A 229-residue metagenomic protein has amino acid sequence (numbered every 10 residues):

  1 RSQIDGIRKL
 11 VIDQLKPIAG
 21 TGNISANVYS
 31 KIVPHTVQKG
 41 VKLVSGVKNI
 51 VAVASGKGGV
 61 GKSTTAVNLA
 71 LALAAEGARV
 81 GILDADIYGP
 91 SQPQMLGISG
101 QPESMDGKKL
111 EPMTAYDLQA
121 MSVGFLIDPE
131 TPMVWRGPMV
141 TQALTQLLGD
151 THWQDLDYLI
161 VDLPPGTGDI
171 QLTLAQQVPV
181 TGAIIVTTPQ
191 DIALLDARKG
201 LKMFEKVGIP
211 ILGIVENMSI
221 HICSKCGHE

Functional and structural regions predicted by a protein language model:
R1-A54: Extreme N-terminal, non-catalytic leader segments that precede Walker-type/kinase nucleotide-binding cores
D5-R8, V41-K42, D157-Y158, P164-E229: Conserved catalytic-core segment of NTP-binding enzymes
I24, R79-V80, I211-L212: Hydrophobic anchor at the start of a short beta-strand that flanks the dinucleotide cofactor-binding loop
V47, G58, D84, Q92 (+5 more regions): Residue-level signature of catalytic and energy-coupling elements of molecular machines, predominantly ATP/GTP-dependent
I50-D86, L201: Walker A/P-loop phosphate-binding motif and the immediately C-terminal alpha-helix
G59-N68, P90-P93, L163-Q171, A193-D196: Short glycine/serine/threonine-rich phosphate/pyrophosphate-binding segments that cradle anionic phosphate groups
L73-W135, T141, L148: Phosphate-binding loop that captures ATP/GTP phosphates
I127-L174: Phosphate-binding/switch loop-helix module in NTP-utilizing enzymes
